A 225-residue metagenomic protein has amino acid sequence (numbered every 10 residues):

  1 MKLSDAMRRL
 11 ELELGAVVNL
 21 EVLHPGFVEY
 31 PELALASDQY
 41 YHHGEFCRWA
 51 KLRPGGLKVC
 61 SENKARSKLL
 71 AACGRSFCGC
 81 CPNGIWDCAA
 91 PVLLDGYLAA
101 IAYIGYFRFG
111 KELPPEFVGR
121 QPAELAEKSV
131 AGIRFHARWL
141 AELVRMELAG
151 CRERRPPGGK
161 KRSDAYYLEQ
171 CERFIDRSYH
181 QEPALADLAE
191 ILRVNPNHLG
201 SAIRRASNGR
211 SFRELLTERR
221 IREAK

Functional and structural regions predicted by a protein language model:
M1-V17, A99-R162: Juxtadomain coupling helices with adjacent low-complexity linkers
L3-I85: Structured interaction and signal-relay segments at domain junctions
C81-L93, L98-Y103: A short beta-strand signature within small-molecule sensing/ligand-binding domains used in signal transduction
S178-P183, S211-F212: Short helix/strand-capping hinge loops at secondary-structure junctions that flank key functional elements
I191-P196: Short coil turns linking two alpha-helices in DNA-binding domains
R205-K225: Terminal helix-turn-helix DNA-binding modules in bacterial transcription factors
